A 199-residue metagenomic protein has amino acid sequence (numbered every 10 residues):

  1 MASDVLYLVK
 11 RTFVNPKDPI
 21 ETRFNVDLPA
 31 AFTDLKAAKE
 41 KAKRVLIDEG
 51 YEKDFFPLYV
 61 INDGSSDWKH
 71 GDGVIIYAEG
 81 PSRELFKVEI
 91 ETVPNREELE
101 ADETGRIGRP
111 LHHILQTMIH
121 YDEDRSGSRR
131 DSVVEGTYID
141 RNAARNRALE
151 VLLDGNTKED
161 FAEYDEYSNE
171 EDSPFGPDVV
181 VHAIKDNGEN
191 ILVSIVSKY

Functional and structural regions predicted by a protein language model:
M1-D27, E40, R44, E98-V133 (+3 more regions): Short aromatic-glycine-(Arg/Gly/Cys) micro-motifs in beta-strand/loop hairpins
F32-T33, Y138-R141: Conserved aromatic
A37, A143: Residue-level recognition of oxygen-bearing side chains
R44-G108, E150-Y199: Short, mixed-charge low-complexity intrinsically disordered segments
